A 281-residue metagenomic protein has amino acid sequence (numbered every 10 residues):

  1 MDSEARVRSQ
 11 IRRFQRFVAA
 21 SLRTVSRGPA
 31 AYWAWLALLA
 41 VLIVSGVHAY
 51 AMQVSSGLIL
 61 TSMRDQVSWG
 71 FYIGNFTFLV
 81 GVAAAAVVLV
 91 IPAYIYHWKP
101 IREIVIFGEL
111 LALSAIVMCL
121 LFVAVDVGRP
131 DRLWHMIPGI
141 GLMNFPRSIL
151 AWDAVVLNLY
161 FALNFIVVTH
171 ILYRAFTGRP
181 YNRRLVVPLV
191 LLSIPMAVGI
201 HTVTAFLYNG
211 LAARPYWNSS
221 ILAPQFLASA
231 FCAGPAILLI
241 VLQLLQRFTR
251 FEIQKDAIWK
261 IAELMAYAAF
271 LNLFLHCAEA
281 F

Functional and structural regions predicted by a protein language model:
M1-L38, I59-M63, H135-F145: Extramembrane terminal tails and long inter-domain/linker segments of multi-pass membrane proteins
I11-A19, L79-I95, A162-I171: Central hydrophobic cores of alpha-helical transmembrane segments in multi-pass inner-membrane proteins across all
V25, A30-Y32, L36-L42, G141-P146 (+2 more regions): Long, contiguous internal "core" modules enriched in hydrophobic/ aromatic residues
L38-L58, L121-V127, V198-L207: Alpha-helical transmembrane segments of multi-pass membrane proteins
G46-Q53, V90, Y94, F122-V123 (+4 more regions): Short hydrophobic alpha-helical membrane-anchoring segments
Y50-Q66, I95-W98: Membrane-interface helix-loop junction between the first two transmembrane segments
G57-L58, I95-R102, G128-W134, L172-R179 (+2 more regions): Transmembrane helix-loop junctions in multipass membrane proteins, especially transporters and channels
V67-W134, P146-W152, V156: Membrane helical hairpin/interfacial module
